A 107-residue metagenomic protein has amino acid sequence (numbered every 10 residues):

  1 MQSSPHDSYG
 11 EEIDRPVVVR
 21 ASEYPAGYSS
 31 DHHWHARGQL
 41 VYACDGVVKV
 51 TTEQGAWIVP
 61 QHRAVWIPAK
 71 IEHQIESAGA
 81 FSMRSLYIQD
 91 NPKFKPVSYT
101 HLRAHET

Functional and structural regions predicted by a protein language model:
M1-V47: Generic protein-terminus/edge-of-domain signal
S29-H32, F81, S98-Y99: Jelly-roll (double-stranded beta-helix
S29-S30, K49, V65, A69-Q74 (+1 more regions): Histidine-centered metal-chelating micro-motifs
A36, T52-Q54, G79-F81: A generic beta-sheet turn/junction motif
C44, P60, G79: A cytosolic small-molecule/anion-sensing beta-strand core signal
Q54-W66: Short acidic-glycine-tyrosine-enriched beta hairpin
I71-K93: Ligand-binding loop in jelly-roll beta-barrel domains
T100-T107: Conserved small/polar residues in nucleotide/adenosyl-binding loops
